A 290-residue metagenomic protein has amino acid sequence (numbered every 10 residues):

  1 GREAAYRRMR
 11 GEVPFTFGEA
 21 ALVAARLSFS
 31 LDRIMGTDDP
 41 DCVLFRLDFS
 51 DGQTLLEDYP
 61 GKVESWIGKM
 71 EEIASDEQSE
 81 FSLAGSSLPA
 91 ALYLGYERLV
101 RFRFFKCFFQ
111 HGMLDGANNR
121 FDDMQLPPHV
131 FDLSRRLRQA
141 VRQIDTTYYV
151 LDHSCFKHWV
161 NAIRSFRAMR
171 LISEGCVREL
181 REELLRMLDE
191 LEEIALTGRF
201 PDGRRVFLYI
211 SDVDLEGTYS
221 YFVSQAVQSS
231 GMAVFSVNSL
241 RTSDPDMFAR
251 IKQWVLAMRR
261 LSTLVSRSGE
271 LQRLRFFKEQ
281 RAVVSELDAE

Functional and structural regions predicted by a protein language model:
G1-R46: Basic, Lys/Arg-rich alpha-helical nucleic-acid-recognition elements, primarily the DNA-binding modules of transcription
A4, T54-D58, K62-S65, R136 (+3 more regions): Exposed alpha-helical structural elements
R7, A25, R33, G61 (+5 more regions): Charged/polar, solvent-exposed surface patches and flexible loops
E19-V23, S30-I34, F45-G52, A91 (+2 more regions): Short alpha-helical interface elements
A21, D32, K69-E71, C107-F108 (+1 more regions): Glycine-rich loops and low-complexity Gly/Arg-rich segments that provide flexible linkers or classic glycine-based
P40-N119: Helix-turn-helix/homeodomain-like alpha-helical modules used for DNA recognition and transcription-factor dimerization
F105-S285: Hydrophobic protein-protein interaction segments
D288-A289: Short, structured surface patches at the beginning of a domain
